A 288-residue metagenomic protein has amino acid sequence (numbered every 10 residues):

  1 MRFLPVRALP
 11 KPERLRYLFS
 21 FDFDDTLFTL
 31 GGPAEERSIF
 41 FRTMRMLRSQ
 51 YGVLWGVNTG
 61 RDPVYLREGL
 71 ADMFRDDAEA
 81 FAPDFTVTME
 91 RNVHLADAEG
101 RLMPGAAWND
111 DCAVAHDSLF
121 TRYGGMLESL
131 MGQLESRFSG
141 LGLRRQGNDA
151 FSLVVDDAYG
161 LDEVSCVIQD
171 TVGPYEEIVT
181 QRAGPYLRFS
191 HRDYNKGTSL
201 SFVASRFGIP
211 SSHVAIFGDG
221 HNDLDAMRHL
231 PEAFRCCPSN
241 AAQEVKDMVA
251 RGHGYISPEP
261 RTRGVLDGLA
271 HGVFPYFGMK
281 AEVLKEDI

Functional and structural regions predicted by a protein language model:
M1-F23, G31, I39-S49, I288: Non-catalytic pre-domain segments flanking phosphatase-related domains
R14, S190, G197-I288: Mg2+-dependent phosphoryl-transfer enzymes with acidic/Ser/Thr/Gly-rich catalytic loops
T26: Short acidic, Gly/Ser-rich segments with clustered Asp/Glu that frequently serve as metal-coordination loops in enzyme
L30-G31, L66-E68, D97-A98, A226 (+1 more regions): Short glycine-/acidic-enriched loop or helix-start segments at secondary-structure transitions that form or flank
S38-R137: Active-site phosphate-binding/coordination module
L70-M73, S165-Q169, E244-G252: Short, aromatic/basic amphipathic alpha-helical patches
E128-A215, H221-H229: Conserved acidic, metal-coordinating active-site core of Asp-based, Mg2+-dependent phosphoryl-transfer enzymes
